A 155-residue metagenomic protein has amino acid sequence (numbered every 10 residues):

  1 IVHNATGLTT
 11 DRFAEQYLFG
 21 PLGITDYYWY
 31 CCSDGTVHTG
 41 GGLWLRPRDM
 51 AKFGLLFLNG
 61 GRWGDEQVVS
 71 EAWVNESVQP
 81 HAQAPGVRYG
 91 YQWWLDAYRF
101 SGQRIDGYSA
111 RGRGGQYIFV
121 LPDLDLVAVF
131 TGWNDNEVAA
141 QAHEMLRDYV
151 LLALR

Functional and structural regions predicted by a protein language model:
I1-L18, M50-F57, D125-A128: Alpha-helical scaffold elements that line and support the substrate/ligand-binding pocket of soluble hydrolases
A5-G41, L45: Active-site helix/loop module of the DD-peptidase/beta-lactamase fold, centered on the serine-lysine SxxK catalytic
A5-T6, L22, F57, G61 (+1 more regions): A generic secondary-structure signal for well-formed alpha-helical elements
I24-Y27, C31, N75-V127: Active-site Gly/Thr loop motif
V37-G41, D106-G107, N134-N136: Active-site rim elements
R48-A51, E144: A structural signal for well-ordered alpha-helical segments within the folded catalytic domains of diverse enzymes
L55, W63-H81: A conserved catalytic-loop motif detector
A110-R155: Structured C-terminal helix/loop/strand segments within mature extracytoplasmic catalytic/sensor domains
